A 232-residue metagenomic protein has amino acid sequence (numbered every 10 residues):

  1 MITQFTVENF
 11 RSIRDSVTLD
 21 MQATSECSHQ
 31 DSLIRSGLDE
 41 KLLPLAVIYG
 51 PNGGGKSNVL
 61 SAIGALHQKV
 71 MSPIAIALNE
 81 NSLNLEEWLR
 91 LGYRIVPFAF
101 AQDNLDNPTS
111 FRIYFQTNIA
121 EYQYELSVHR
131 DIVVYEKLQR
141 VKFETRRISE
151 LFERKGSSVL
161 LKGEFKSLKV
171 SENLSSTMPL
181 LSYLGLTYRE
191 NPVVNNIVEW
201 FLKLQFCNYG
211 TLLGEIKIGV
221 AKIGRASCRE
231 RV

Functional and structural regions predicted by a protein language model:
M1-M71: Pre-Walker A-like glycine/lysine-rich segment at the N-terminus of P-loop NTPase domains
Q4-E8, P97-A101, Y124, F165-V170: Intrinsically disordered, low-complexity boundary segments flanking structured domains
T6, T18, R112-Y114, Q123 (+1 more regions): Ser/Thr- (and often Asn-) enriched beta-sheet segments in non-cytosolic proteins
E8-F10, Y114-Q116, Q139-V141: A generic structural motif
D15, F100-Q102, Y183: Generic structural "secondary-structure junction" signal
V17-L19, A46, F111, P179 (+1 more regions): A broad, low-specificity signal marking well-ordered, structured residues that form hydrophobic/aromatic
K41, V47, P51, S61-Q123 (+1 more regions): Conserved P-loop NTP-binding catalytic core
N118-R231: Electropositive, glycine-dotted interaction segments that contact anionic polymers or phosphate-rich ligands
